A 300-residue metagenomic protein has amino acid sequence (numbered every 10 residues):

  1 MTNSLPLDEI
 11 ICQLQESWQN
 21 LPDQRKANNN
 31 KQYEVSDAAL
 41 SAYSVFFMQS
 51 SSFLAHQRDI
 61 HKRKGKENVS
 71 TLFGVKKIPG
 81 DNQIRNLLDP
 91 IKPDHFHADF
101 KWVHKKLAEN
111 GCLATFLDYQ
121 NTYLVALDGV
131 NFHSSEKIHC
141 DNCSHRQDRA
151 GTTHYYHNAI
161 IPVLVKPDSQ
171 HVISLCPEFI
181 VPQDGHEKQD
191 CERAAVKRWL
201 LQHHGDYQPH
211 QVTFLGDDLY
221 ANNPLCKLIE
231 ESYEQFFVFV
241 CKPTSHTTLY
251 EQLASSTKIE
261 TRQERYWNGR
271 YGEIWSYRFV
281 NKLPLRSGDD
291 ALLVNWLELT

Functional and structural regions predicted by a protein language model:
M1-P79: Gly/serine-rich nucleotide phosphate-binding loop at the start of the catalytic core of nucleotide/ADP-ribose-handling
A39-S44, V163, R198, P224: Contiguous, well-ordered alpha-helical segments that form the cores/surfaces of helical PPI scaffolds
S41, H56, G80, I84 (+5 more regions): Short, conserved catalytic/metal-binding motifs centered on acidic residues
R85-S169: Active-site-proximal, Lys/Arg-enriched surface segment that forms a nucleic-acid-binding/basic interface patch
N131, L164-K166, P177-V181, D218 (+1 more regions): Short, structured patches in soluble enzyme cores that scaffold and shape functional sites
Q147-Q211: Electropositive, glycine- and tryptophan-enriched low-complexity nucleic-acid-binding patches
E187-T248: Domain-level cores of phosphate- or acyl-group-handling catalytic modules
V240-T300: An anionic, glycine-rich sequence signature occurring as long contiguous blocks
